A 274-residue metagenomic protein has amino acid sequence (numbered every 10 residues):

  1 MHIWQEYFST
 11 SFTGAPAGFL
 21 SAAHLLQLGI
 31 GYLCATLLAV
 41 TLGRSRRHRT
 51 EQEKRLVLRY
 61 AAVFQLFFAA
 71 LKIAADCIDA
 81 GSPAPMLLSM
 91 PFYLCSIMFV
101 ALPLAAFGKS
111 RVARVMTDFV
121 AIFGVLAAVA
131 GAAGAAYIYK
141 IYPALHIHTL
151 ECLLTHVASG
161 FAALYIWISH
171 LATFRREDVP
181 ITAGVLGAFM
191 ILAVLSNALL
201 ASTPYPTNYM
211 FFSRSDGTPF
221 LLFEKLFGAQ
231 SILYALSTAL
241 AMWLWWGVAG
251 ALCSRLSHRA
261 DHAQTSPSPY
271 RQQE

Functional and structural regions predicted by a protein language model:
M1-L56: N-terminal topogenic module of multi-pass integral membrane proteins
F12-G31, V179-A188, L200-W246: Membrane-interface transmembrane-helix boundary segments in multi-pass integral membrane proteins
Q27-G31, P83-S96, V120-I122: Structural signature of hydrophobic alpha-helical transmembrane segments
Q27-S45, F64-L71, G187-V194, A239-A251: Hydrophobic core of alpha-helical transmembrane segments in multi-pass integral membrane proteins
L37-L42, A101-A105, A158-E177: Alpha-helical transmembrane segments in multipass membrane proteins, preferentially the mid-helix core
R44-L58, F107-M116, S169-P180: Membrane-interface helix-boundary motifs at transmembrane edges
A70-S82, A133-P143: Juxtamembrane "helix-exit" motif on the non-cytosolic side of transmembrane helices
L104-A162: Membrane-proximal helix-loop-helix units in multi-pass membrane proteins
